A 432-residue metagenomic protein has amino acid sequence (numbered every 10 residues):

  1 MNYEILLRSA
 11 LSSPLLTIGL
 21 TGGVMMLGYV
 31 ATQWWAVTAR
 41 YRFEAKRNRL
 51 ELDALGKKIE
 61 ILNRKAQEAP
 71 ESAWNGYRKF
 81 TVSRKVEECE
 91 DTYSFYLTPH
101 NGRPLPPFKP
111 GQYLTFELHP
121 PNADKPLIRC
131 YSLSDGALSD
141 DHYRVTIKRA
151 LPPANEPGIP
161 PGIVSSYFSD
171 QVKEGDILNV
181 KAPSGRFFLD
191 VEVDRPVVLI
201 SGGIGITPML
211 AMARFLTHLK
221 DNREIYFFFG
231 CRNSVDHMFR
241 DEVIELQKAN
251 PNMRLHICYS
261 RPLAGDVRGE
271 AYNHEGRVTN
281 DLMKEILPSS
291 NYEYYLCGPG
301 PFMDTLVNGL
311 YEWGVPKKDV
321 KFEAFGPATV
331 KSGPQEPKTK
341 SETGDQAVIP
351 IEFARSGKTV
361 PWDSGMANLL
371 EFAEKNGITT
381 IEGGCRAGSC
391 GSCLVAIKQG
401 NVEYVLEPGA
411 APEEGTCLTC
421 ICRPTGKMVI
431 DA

Functional and structural regions predicted by a protein language model:
N2-T32, N233-A432: Reductase modules of NAD(P)H-dependent flavoproteins
Y29-D53: Transmembrane-cytosolic junction motif
I59-I177, C231-N233, S260-P262: Ferredoxin-reductase
L133, I206-H218: Histidine-anchored nucleotide/phosphate-binding helix
K181-R195: A short, basic/flexible loop-to-alpha-helix module at the beginning of a structural domain
D194, T217-I225, V315: Conserved S-adenosyl-L-methionine
